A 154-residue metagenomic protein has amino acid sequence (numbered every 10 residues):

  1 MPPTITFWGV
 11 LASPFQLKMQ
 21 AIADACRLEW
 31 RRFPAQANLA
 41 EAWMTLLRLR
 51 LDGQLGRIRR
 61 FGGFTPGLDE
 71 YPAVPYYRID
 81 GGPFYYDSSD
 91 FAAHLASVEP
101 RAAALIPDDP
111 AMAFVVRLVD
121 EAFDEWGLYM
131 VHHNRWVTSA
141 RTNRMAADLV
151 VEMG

Functional and structural regions predicted by a protein language model:
M1-G154: GST-like domain detector, emphasizing the conserved glutathione-binding G-site in the N-terminal thioredoxin-like
